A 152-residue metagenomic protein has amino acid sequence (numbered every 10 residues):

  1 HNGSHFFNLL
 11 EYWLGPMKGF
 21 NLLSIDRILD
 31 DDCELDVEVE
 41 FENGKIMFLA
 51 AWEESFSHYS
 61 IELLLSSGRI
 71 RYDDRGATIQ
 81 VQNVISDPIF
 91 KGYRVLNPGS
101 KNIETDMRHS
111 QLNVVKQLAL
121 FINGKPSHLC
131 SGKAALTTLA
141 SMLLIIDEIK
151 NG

Functional and structural regions predicted by a protein language model:
H1-T78, L112-K125: Contiguous beta-strand/loop segments that form the cofactor/metal-binding neighborhood of enzyme cores
N2, S110, A134-T137: Alpha-helical initiation/capping and key positions within long helical/coiled-coil segments
R75-D87: Short, solvent-exposed beta-strand-terminating loops
I85-I89, P126-S127: Short, charged low-complexity linker/loop segments at the C-terminal edge of domains
I89-V95: Extended amphipathic ligand-handling, pore-lining, and cofactor/metal-binding catalytic surfaces
V95-I103: Short glycine/proline- and acidic residue-enriched helix-loop micro-motifs that form flexible lids or anion-recognition
N102-K116, C130: Active-site loop of classical SDR/Rossmann-like NAD(P)-dependent oxidoreductases, centered on the catalytic Tyr-X3-Lys
K116-G152: C-terminal helix-rich "cap/oligomerization" subdomain common to oxidoreductases
